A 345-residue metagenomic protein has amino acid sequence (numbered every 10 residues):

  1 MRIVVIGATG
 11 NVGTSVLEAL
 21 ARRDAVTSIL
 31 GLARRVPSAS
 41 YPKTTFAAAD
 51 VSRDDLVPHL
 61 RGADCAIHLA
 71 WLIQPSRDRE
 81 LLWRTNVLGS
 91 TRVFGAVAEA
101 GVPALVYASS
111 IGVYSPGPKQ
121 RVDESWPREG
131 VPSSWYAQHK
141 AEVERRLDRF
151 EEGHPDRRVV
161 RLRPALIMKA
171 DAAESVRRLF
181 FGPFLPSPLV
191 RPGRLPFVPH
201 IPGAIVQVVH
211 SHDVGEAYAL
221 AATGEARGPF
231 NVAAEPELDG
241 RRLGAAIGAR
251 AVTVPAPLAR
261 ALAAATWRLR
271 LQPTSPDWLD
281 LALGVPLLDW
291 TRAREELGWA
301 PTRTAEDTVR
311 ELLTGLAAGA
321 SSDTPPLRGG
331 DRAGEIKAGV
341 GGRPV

Functional and structural regions predicted by a protein language model:
M1-R22: N-terminal Rossmann NAD(P)H-binding glycine-rich loop of SDR-like oxidoreductase domains
S38, A48-L88, A96, P116: NAD(P)H-binding glycine-rich loop region in Rossmannoid oxidoreductase-like domains and their noncatalytic homologs
L81-R92, Q138-H139, V209: Glycine-rich NAD(P)-binding loop of the Rossmann-fold in SDR/ketoreductase-type enzymes
L88, R92-Y136: Conserved Rossmann-fold NAD(P)-dependent oxidoreductase catalytic core, especially the SDR/UDP-sugar
S133-V160: Active-site Tyr-X1-5-Lys
F150-V206: NAD(P)-dependent short-chain dehydrogenase/reductase
L185-E237: Alpha-helical substrate-binding/gating segment
G215-T274, W290, R310-L313, G319 (+2 more regions): Mid/C-terminal beta-alpha module of Rossmann-like enzyme folds, strongest in SDR-family dehydrogenases/epimerases
